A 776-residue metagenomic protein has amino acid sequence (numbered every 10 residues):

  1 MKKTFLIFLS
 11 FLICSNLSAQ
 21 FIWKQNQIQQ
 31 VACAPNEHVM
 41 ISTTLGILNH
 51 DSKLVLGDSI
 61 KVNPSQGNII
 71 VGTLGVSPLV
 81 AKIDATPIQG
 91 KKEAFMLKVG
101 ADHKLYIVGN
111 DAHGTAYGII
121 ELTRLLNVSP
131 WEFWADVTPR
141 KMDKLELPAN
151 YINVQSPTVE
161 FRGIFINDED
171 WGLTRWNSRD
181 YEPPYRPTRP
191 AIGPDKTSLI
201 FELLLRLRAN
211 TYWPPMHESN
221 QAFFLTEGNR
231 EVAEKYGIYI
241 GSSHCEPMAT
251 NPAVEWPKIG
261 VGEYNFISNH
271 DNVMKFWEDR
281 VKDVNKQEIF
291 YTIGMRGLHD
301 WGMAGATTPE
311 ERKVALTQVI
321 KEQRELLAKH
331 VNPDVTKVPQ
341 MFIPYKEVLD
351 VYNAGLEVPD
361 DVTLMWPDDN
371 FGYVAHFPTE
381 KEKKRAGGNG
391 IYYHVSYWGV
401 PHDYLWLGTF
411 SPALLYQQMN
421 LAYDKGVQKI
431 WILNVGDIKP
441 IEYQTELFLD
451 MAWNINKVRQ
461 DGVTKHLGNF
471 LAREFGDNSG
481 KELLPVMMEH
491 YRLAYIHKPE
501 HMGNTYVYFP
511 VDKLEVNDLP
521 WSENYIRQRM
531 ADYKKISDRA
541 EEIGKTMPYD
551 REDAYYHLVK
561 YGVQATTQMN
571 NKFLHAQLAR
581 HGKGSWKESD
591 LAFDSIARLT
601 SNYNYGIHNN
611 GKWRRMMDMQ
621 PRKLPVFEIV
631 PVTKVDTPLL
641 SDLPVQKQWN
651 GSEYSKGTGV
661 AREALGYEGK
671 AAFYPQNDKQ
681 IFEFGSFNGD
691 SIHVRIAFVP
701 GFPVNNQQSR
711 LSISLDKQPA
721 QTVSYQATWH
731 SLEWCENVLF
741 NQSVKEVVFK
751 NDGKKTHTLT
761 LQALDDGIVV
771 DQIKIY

Functional and structural regions predicted by a protein language model:
M1-I22: Bacterial Sec-dependent N-terminal signal peptides
Q20-S156: Contiguous, structured surface segment used for ligand recognition
Y106-G109, G172-G193, N210-N220, E255-N272 (+4 more regions): The substrate-binding groove and active-site-proximal loops of carbohydrate-active enzymes, especially glycoside
W131-R189, D195-P215, G387-G390: An acidic-aromatic substrate-binding cleft motif
V137, K141-D143, L467-Q620: C-terminal non-catalytic alpha-helical accessory regions
L145, H217, F224, V232-K235 (+3 more regions): Gly/Pro-rich turn-and-neighbor structural signature
Q620-Y776: Extracytoplasmic
